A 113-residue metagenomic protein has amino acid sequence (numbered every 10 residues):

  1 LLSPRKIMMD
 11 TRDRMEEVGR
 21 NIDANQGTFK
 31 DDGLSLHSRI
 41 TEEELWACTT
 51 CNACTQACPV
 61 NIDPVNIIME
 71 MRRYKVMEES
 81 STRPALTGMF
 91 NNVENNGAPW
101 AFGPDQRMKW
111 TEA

Functional and structural regions predicted by a protein language model:
L2-M8, M15-A113: Iron-sulfur-cluster electron-transfer modules
